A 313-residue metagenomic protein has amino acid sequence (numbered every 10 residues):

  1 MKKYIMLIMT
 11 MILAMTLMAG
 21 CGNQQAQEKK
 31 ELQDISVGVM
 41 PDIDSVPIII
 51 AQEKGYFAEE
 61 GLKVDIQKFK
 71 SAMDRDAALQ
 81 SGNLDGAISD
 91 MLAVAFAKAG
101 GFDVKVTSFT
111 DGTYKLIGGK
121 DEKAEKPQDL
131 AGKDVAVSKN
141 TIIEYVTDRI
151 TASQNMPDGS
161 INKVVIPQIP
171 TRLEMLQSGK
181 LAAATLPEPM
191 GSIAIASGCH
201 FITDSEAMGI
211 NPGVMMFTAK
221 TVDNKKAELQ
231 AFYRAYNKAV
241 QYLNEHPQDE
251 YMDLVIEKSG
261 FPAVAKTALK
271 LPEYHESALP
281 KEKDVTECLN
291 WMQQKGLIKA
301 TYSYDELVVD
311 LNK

Functional and structural regions predicted by a protein language model:
M1-D34, K313: Short, low-complexity disordered leader/linker segments with a strong preference for bacterial N-terminal type II
E28-P157, N162-I166, M175, A182-E188 (+1 more regions): Short, glycine-/small- and polar/acidic-enriched structural segments that line small-molecule recognition paths
D42, K70-M73, I88, V137 (+6 more regions): Soluble non-cytosolic domains of exported or imported proteins
A58, K98, A152, I195 (+3 more regions): Short polybasic/polar patches that bind polyanions
M91-A93, E122, S160-V255: Pocket-lining segment of extracytoplasmic ligand-binding domains
D223-K299: Secondary-structure end/capping motifs
A300-K313: Hinge/cleft segment of the Venus flytrap/periplasmic-binding protein
